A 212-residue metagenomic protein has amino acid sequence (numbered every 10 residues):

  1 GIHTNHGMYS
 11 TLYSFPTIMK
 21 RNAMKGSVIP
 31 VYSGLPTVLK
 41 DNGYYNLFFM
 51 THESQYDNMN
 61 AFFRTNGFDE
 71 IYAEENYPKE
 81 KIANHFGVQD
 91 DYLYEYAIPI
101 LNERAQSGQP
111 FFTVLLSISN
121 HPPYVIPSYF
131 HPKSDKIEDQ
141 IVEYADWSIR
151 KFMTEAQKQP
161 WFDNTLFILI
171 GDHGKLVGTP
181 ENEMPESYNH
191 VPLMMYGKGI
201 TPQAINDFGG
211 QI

Functional and structural regions predicted by a protein language model:
G1-I212: Solvent-exposed soluble domains appended to multi-pass membrane proteins
